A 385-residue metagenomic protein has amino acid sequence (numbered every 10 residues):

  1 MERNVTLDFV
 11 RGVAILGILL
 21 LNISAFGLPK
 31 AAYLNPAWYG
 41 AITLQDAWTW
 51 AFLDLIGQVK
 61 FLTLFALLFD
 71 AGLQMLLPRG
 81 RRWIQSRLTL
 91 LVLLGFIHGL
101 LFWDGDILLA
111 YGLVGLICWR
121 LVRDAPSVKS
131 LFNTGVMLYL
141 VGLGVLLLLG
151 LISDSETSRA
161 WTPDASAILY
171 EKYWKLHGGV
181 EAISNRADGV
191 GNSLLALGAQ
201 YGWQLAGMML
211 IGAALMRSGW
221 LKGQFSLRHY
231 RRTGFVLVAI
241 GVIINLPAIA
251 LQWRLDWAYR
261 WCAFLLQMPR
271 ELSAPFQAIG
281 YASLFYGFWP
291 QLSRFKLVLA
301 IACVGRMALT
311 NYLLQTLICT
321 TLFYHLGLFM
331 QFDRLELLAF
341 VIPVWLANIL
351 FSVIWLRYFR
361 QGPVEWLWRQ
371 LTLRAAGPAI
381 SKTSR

Functional and structural regions predicted by a protein language model:
M1-F69, L76: N-terminal signal-anchor module of multipass membrane proteins
A41-L53, G178-S193, D256-Q267: Juxtamembrane membrane-water interface segments that cap and precede transmembrane helices
T63-P78, L109-V122, Q200-G223, S273-S293: Specific transmembrane alpha-helix
R79-R82, W119-T134, A214-V236: Solvent-exposed interhelical
R81-W83, L90-L121: Membrane-interface helix-loop-helix modules in multi-pass inner-membrane proteins
N133-L215: Long hydrophobic alpha-helical segments that form multi-pass transmembrane helix bundles in integral membrane proteins
L205, Y259-Y358: Alpha-helical transmembrane segments of multi-pass integral membrane proteins
R360-R385: Membrane-proximal cytoplasmic C-terminal regulatory module of class A 7TM GPCRs
